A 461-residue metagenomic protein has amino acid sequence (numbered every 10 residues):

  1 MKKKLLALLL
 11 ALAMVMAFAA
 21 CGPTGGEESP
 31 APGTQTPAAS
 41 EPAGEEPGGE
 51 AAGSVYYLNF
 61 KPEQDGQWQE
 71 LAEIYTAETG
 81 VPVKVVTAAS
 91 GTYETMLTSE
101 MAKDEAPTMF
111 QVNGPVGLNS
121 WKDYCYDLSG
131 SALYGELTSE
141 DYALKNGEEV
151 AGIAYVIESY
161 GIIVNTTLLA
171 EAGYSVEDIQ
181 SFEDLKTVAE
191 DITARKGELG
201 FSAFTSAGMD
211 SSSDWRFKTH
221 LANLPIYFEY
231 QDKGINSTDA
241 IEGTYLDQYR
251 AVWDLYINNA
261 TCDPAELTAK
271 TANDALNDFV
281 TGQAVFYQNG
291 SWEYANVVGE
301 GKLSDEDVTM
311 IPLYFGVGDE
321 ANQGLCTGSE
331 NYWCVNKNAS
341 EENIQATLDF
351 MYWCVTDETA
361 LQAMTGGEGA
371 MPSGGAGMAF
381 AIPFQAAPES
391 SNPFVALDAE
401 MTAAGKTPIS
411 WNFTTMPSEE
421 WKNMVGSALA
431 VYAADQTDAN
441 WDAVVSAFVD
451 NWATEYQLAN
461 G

Functional and structural regions predicted by a protein language model:
C21, E100, P107-T108, S129-L169 (+3 more regions): A structural signal for short loop-to-beta-strand junctions that line the ligand-binding cleft of periplasmic/secreted
E41-G49, V112-T167, R216, H220-A222 (+1 more regions): Hinge/lid segment of periplasmic solute-binding proteins
I74-S139, A151, T167-G173, Q180 (+2 more regions): Extracytoplasmic "Venus flytrap"/periplasmic binding protein-like
E78, A172, T261, E300-A370: Extracytoplasmic/periplasmic substrate-recognition and gating elements
D127-D141, F204, G208, I226-A251 (+3 more regions): Short, solvent-exposed loop/beta-turn-alpha elements that line the ligand-binding surface or hinge of extracytoplasmic
G147-Y155, Y160, K186-T238, A284: Extracytoplasmic/periplasmic solute-binding protein
A170, A194, M401-G461: Conserved C-terminal helix/tail region of periplasmic/extracytoplasmic solute-binding proteins
A189-E190, I235-A269: Glycine-centered hinge/linker elements that transmit conformational signals in sensory and ligand-binding systems
